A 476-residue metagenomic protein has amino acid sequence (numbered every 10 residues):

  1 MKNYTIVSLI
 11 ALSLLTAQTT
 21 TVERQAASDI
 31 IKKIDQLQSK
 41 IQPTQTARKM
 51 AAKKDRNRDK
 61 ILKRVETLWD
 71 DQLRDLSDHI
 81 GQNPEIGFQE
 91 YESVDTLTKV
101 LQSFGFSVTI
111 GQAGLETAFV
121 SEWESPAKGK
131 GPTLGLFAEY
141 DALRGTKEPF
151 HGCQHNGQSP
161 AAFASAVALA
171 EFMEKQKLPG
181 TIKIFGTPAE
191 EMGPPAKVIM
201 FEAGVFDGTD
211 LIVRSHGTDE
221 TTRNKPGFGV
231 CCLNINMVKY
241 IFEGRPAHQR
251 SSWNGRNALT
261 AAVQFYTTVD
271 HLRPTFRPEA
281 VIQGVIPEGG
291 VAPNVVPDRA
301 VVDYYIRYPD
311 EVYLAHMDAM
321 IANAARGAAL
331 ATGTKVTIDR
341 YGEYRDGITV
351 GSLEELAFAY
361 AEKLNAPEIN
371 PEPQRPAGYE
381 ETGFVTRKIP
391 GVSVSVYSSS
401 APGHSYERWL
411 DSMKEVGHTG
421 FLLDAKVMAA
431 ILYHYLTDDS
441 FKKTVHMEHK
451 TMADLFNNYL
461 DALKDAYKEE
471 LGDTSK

Functional and structural regions predicted by a protein language model:
K2-L9: Sec-dependent signal peptide recognition, specifically the positively charged N-region followed immediately by
I10-A17: Hydrophobic h-region of N-terminal signal peptides that target proteins for export in Gram-negative bacteria
R24-A27, I31-G152, N156-G180: Acidic/His- and Gly-rich active-site-bordering loop/insert found across diverse amide/peptide-bond hydrolases
K49, T260-V263, T267-K476: Metal-dependent amide/peptide-bond hydrolase catalytic core, centered on the "pita-bread" metallohydrolase fold
V65, W69, S77, G81-P84 (+9 more regions): Sec/Tat-exported extracytoplasmic proteins
V120, A142-G157, M173-P297: Histidine/acidic-residue-rich, glycine-tolerant segments that coordinate divalent metal ions
